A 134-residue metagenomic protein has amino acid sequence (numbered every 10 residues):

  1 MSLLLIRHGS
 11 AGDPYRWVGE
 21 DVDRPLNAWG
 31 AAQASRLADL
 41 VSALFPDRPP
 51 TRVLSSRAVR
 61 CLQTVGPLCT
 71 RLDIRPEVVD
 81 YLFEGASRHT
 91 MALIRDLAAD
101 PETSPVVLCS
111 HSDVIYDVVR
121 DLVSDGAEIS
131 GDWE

Functional and structural regions predicted by a protein language model:
S2-R88, I129: Active-site-proximal alpha-helix that buttresses catalytic centers in soluble enzyme cores
L44-R48, L97-S104: Glycine-rich phosphate-binding loop signature in dinucleotide/nucleotide-binding domains
M91-L97: Short, surface-exposed amphipathic charged segments that create phosphate/polyanion-binding patches used for binding
P101-D125: A glycine-rich beta-strand to alpha-helix segment that forms a phosphate/ribose-binding loop at ligand/cofactor sites
V123-E134: Domain-level recognition of soluble alpha/beta enzyme cores, biased toward histidine phosphatases/phosphomutases
